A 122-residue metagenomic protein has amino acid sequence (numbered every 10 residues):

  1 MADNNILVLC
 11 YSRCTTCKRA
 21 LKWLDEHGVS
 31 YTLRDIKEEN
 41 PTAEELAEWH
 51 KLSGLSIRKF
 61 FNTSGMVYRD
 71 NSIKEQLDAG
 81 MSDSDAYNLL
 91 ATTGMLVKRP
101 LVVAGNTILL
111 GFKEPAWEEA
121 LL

Functional and structural regions predicted by a protein language model:
A2-H27, Y31-I36: Local sequence-structure signature of Cys/Sec-based thiol-disulfide redox active-site neighborhoods
E38-L122: Thiol/selenol-based redox catalytic cores and closely related redox-interacting motifs
